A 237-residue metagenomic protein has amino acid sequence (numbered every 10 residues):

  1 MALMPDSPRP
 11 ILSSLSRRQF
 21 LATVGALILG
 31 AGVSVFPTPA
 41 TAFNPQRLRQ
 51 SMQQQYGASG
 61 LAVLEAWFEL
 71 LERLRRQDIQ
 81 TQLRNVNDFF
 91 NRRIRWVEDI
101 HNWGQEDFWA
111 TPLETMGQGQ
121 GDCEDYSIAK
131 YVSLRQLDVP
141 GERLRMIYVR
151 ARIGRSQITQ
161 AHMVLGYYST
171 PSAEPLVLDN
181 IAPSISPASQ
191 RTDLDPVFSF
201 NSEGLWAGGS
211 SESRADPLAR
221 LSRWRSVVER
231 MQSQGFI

Functional and structural regions predicted by a protein language model:
A2-L12, S16-I237: A structural boundary/capping signal
